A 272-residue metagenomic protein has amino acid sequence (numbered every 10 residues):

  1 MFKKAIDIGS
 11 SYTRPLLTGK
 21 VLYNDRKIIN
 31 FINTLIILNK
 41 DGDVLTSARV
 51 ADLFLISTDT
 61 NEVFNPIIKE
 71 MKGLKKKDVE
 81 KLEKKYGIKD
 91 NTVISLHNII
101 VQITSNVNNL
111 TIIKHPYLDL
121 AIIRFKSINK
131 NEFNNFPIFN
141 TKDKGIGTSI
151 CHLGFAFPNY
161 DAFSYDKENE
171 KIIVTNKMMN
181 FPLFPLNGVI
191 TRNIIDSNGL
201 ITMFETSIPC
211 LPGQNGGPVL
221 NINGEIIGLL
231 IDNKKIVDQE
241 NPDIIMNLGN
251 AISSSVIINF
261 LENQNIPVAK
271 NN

Functional and structural regions predicted by a protein language model:
M1-S10: N-terminal targeting leaders that route proteins to membranes or the secretory/organellar pathways
Y12-E83, K126-I128, F155, L220: Catalytic histidine site
F31-I32, D119, T202, N215: Beta-rich catalytic cores
I36-I37, P209-L230: Catalytic nucleophile loop of clan PA
D41-I56, S95-A162, I201, P209 (+1 more regions): Conserved active-site neighborhood of the chymotrypsin/trypsin-like protease fold
N61-K114, N180-R192: Low-complexity, serine/threonine/proline-enriched polar segments
F136-T202, C210-P212, L230-I245: Flexible, gly/ser-rich surface segments that form the specificity/activation loops bordering the active-site cleft
N221-N272: C-terminal subregion of chymotrypsin/trypsin-like serine protease catalytic domains
